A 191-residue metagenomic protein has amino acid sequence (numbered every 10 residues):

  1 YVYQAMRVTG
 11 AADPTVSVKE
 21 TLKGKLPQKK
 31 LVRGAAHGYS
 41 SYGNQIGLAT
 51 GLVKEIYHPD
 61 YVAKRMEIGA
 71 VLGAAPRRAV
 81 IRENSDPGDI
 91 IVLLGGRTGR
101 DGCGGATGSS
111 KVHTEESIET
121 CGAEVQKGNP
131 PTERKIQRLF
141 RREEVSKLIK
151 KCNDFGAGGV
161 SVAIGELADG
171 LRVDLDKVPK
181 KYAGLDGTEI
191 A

Functional and structural regions predicted by a protein language model:
Y1-A191: Glycine/proline-enriched, intrinsically flexible loops and inter-domain linkers
